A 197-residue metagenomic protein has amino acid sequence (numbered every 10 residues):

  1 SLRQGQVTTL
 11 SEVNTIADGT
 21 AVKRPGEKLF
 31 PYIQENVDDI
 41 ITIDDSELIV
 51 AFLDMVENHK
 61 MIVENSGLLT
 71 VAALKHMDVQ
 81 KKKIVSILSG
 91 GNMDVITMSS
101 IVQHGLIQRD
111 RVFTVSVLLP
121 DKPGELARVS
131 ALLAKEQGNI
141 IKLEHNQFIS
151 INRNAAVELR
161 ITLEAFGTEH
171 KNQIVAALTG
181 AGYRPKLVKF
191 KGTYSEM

Functional and structural regions predicted by a protein language model:
S1-E35, K75-P120, S130: Glycine-rich phosphate/pyrophosphate-binding loop at beta-loop-alpha junctions
Q4, E57-N58, A156-L159: Short low-complexity, flexible loop/linker segments enriched in glycine and/or proline with clustered acidic
D18, V22, I40-I41, K60-V63 (+2 more regions): Glycine- and other small-residue-rich loops at beta-strand/loop junctions that grip anionic moieties
G26-K82: Active-site-adjacent helical/loop segments in soluble small-molecule enzymes
D44, L88, K189: Residues at the C-termini of beta-strands that transition into short coil/loop
L68-L69, I87-N92, T193-E196: A short, charged, Gly/Pro-tolerant segment at domain boundaries
V95-M197: A conserved regulatory-domain signal marking ACT and ACT-like small-molecule sensing domains and adjacent regulatory
